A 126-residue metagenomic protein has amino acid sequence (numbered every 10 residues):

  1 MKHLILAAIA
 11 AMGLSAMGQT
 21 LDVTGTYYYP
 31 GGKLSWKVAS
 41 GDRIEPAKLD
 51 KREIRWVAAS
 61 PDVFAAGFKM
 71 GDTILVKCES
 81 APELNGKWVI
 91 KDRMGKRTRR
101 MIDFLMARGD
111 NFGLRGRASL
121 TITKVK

Functional and structural regions predicted by a protein language model:
L4-M12: Sec-dependent N-terminal signal peptides
A11-Q19: Bacterial Sec-dependent signal peptides at the C-terminal "C-region" and cleavage site
Q19-K126: Solvent-exposed, well-ordered loop and adjacent helix/strand elements within mature globular domains that form
